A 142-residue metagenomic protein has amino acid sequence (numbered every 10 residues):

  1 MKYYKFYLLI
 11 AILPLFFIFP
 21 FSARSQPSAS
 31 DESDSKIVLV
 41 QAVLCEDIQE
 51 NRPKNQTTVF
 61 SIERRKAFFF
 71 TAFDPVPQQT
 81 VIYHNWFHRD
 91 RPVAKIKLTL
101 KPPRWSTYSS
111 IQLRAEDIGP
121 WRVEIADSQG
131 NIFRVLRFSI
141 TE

Functional and structural regions predicted by a protein language model:
L9-I18: Bacterial N-terminal signal peptides
Q26-E63: Short, compositionally biased P/S/T/A/G/V-rich stretches that sit at domain boundaries
A67-D74: Short edge beta-strand/loop segments characteristic of extracellular beta-sandwich folds
F70, W105-L113: Exposed aromatic-hydrophobic patches
Q79, I118-P120: Extracellular Ig-like/FN3 beta-sandwich strand-entry sites
H84-H88, I125: Conserved aromatic beta-strand anchor motif in extracellular beta-sandwich/beta-rich domains
T99-W105: Short proline/glycine- and polar residue-rich coil/turn motifs
R114, R122-F138: Short, exposed beta-strand-loop hairpins at the edges of beta-sheets in extracellular/periplasmic proteins
